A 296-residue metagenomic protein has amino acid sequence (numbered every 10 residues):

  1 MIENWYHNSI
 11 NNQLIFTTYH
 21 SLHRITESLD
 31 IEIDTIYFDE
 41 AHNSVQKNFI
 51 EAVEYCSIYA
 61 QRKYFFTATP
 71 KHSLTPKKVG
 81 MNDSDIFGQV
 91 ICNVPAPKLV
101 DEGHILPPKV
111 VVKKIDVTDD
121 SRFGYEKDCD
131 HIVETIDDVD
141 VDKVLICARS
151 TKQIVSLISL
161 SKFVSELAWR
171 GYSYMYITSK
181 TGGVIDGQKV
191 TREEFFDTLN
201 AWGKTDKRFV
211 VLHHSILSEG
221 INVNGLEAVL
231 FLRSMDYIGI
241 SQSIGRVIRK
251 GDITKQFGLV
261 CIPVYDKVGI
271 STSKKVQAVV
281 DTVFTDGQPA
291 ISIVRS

Functional and structural regions predicted by a protein language model:
M1-R24: Inter-Walker segment of RecA-like/P-loop motor cores
I10-N11, I25-T35, I58, T205: Short basic/glycine-enriched coil/helix segment immediately N-terminal to the Walker B
I15-T18, Q61-A68, V210-H213: Structural recognition of the conserved hydrophobic beta-strand(s) that form the central parallel beta-sheet of P-loop
H23-L29, F38-C56, I221-N224: Conserved ATPase-coupling elements of RecA-like P-loop NTPase cores
N43, S179-S292: Conserved RecA-like P-loop NTPase helicase motor core
N43-I105: Post-DEXD/H (motif II) to motif III coupling segment of the RecA-like Helicase ATP-binding lobe
G88-S161: Conserved interdomain linker/interface between the two RecA-like ATPase lobes of SF2 helicase motors
T151-T178: Conserved helicase motor "Helicase C" RecA-like lobe of SF1/SF2 P-loop NTPases
